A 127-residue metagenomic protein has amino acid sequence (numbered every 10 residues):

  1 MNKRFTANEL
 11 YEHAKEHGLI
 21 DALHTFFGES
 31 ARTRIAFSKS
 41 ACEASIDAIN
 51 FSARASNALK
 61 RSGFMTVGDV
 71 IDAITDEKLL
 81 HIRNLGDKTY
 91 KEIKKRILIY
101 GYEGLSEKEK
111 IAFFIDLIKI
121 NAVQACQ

Functional and structural regions predicted by a protein language model:
N2-Q127: Compact, charge-rich alpha-helical regulatory domains located at protein termini
